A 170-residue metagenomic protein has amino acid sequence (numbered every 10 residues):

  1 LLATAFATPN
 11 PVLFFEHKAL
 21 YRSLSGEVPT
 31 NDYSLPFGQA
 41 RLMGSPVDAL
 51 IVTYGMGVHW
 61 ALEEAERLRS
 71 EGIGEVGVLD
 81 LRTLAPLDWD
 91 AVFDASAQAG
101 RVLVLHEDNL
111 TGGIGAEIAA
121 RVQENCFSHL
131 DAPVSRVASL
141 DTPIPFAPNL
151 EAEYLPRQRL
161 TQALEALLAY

Functional and structural regions predicted by a protein language model:
L1-N10: Internal gly/pro-rich beta-alpha loop/helix module that stabilizes soluble enzyme cofactors or their anionic handles
N10-P11, P133: A generic secondary-structure signal marking the coil-to-beta-strand transition
K18-Y170: Thiamine diphosphate
